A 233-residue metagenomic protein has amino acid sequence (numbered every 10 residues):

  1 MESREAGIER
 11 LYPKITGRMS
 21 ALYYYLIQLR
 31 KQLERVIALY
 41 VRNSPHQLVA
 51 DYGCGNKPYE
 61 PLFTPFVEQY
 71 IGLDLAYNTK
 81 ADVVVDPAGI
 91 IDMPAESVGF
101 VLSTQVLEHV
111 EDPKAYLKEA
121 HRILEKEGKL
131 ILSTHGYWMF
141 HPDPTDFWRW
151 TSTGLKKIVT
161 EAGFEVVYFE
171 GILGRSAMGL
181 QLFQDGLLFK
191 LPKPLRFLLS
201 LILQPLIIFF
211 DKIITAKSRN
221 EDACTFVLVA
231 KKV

Functional and structural regions predicted by a protein language model:
M1-E96, F100, L117, E221-F226 (+1 more regions): Conserved N-terminal segment of class I S-adenosyl-L-methionine
R4, I8-Y12, T16, A81 (+5 more regions): Amphipathic, alpha-helical segments enriched in basic
S20, Y24, A81, L107 (+3 more regions): Short N-terminal micro-motifs specific to bacterial/archaeal maturation and metal-cluster initiation sites
K57, L75, V106, I172-G174: Flexible loop residues that form catalytic and substrate-binding hotspots at small-molecule/glycan-binding clefts
F100-V106: A short beta-strand submotif of the Rossmann-like class I SAM-dependent methyltransferase core that lines
E111-E119, E125, K129-V233: S-adenosyl-L-methionine-dependent methyltransferase catalytic module, highlighting the catalytic core
